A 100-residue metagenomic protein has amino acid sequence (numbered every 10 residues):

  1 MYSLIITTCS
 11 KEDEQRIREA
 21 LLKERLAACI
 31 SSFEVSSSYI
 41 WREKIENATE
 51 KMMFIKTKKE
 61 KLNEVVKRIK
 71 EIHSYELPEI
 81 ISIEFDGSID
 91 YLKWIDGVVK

Functional and structural regions predicted by a protein language model:
M1-K100: Positively charged, small/polar-rich N-terminal and surface patches that mediate targeting and assembly and bind
